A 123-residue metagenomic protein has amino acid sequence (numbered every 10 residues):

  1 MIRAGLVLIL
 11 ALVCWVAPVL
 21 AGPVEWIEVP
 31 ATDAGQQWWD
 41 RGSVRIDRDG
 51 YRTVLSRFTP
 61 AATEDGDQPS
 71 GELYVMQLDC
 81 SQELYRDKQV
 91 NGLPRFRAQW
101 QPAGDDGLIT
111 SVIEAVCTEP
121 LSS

Functional and structural regions predicted by a protein language model:
M1-L6: Bacterial N-terminal signal peptides that target proteins for export
V7-V13: Gram-negative bacterial Sec-dependent N-terminal signal peptides
C14-P18: N-terminal signal peptide c-region/cleavage motif recognized by signal peptidases
V19-Y74, D79-S123: N-terminal secretory-pathway/extracellular module detecting exported/lumenal segments and adjacent signal-anchor/first
